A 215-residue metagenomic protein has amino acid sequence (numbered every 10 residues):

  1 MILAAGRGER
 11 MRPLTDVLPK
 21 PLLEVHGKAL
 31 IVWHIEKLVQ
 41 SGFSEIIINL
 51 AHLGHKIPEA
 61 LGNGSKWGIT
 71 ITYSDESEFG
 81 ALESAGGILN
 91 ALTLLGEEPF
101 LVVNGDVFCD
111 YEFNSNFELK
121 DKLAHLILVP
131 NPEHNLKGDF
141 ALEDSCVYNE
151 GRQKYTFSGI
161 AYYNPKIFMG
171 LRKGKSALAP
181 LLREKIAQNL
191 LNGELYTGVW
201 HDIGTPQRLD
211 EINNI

Functional and structural regions predicted by a protein language model:
M1-D16, S41: N-terminal nucleotide-binding beta1-loop-alpha1 segment
I2, K28-N104, G170-K173: Conserved N-terminal catalytic core of the sugar/cofactor nucleotidyltransferase
R7, G105-V107: Active-site metal-binding loops of divalent metal-dependent hydrolases
V17-V32: Short catalytic helix/loop segments, enriched in acidic residues and glycine and frequently bearing histidine
W33, K56, G87-N90, S115 (+3 more regions): Alpha-helical elements of Rossmann-like donor-binding domains used by nucleotide-donor carbohydrate transfer enzymes
H52, H125-L142: Short beta-strand-to-loop element that shapes/binds the nucleotide-sugar donor at the catalytic cleft/hinge
L101, F108, F113-L119, N131-H134 (+1 more regions): Catalytic-core segments of class I nucleotidyltransferases/pyrophosphorylases that form NMP-activated intermediates
